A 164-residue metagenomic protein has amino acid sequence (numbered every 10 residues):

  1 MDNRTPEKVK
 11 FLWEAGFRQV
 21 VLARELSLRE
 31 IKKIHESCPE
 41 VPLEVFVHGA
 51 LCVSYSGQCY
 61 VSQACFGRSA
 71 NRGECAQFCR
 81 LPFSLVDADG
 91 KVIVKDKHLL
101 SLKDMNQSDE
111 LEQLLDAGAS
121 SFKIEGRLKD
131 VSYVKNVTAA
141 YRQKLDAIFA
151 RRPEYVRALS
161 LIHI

Functional and structural regions predicted by a protein language model:
M1-L128, V134-V137, K144-F149: Catalytic alpha/beta core domains of metabolic enzymes, predominantly
D146-L159: Carbohydrate-binding surfaces of carbohydrate-active enzymes
I162-I164: Conserved small/polar residues in nucleotide/adenosyl-binding loops
